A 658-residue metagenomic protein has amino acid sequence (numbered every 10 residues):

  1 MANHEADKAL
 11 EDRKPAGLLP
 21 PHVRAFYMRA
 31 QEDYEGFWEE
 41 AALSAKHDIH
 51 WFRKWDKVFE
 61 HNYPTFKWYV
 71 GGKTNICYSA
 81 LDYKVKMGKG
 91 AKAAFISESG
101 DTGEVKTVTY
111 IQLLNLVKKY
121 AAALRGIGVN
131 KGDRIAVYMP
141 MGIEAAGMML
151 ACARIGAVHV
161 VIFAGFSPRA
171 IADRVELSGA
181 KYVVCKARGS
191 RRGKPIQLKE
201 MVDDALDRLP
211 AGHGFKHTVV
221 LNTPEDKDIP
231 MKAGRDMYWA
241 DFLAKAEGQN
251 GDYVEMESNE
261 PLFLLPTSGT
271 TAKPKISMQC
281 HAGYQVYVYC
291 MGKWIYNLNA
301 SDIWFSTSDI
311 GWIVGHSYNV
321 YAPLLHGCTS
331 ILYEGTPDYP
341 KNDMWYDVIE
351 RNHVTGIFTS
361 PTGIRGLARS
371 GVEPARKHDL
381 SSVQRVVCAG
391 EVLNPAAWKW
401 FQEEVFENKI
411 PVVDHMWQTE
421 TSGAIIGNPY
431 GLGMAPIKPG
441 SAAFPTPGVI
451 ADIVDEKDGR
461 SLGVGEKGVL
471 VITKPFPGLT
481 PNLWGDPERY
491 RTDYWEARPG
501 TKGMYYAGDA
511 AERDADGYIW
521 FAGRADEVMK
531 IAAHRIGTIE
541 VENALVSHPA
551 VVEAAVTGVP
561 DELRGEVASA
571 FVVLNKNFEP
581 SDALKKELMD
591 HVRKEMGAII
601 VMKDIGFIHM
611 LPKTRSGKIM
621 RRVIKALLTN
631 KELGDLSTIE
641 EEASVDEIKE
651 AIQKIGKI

Functional and structural regions predicted by a protein language model:
M1-V108, Q112-K119, R125, L206 (+5 more regions): N-lobe entry segment of adenylate-forming
C77-Y78, A91, F95-M149, S167-A172 (+2 more regions): Conserved AMP-binding/adenylate-forming core of the ANL superfamily
A91-A93, F215-T223, M231-P266, K273 (+2 more regions): Conserved pre-ATP/AMP-binding loop-to-beta segment of ANL
L150, R154-D241, H353, S360-P361: Structural core segment of the AMP-binding/adenylate-forming
I162-R188, V202, E350, I357 (+8 more regions): AMP-binding/adenylate-forming catalytic core of the ANL superfamily
M237, Y321, C328, T355-T359 (+3 more regions): Gly/Ser/Thr-rich phosphate-binding loop
G283-I303, I313-G356, R369-S370: Conserved AMP-binding/adenylation subdomain of ANL enzymes
F444-G448, R460-A497, I536, E632-L633: Conserved ATP/PPi-binding loop(s) of AMP-dependent carboxylate-activating enzymes
